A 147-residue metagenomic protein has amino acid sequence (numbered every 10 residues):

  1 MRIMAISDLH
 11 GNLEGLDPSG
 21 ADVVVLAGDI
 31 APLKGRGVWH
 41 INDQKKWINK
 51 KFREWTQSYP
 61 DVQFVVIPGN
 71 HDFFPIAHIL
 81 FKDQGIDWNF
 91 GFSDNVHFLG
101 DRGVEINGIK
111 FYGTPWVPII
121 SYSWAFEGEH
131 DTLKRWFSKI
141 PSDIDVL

Functional and structural regions predicted by a protein language model:
M1-M4: Extreme N-terminal starter segment of soluble prokaryotic enzymes
I6-I106: Core catalytic region of metal-dependent phosphoesterases/phosphodiesterases, especially metallo-beta-lactamase-like
A27, A31, S142-L147: Short acidic, glycine-rich surface-loop motifs adjacent to enzyme active sites
I109-V146: Binuclear metal-dependent hydrolase catalytic cores centered on His/Asp/Glu-rich metal-binding motifs
